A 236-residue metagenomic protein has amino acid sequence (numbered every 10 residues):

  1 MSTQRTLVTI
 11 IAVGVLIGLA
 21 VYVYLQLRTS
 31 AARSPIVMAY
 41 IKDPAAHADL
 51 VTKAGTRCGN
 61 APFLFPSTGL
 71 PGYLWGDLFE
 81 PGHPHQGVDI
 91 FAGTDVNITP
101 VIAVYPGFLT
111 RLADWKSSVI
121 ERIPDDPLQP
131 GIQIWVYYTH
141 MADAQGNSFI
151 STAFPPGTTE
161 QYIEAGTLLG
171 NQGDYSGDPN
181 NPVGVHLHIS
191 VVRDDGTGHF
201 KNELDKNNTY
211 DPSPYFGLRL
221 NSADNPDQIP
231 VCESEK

Functional and structural regions predicted by a protein language model:
M1-L16: N-terminal Sec-pathway targeting helices
V15-Q26: Hydrophobic alpha-helical membrane-insertion segments, chiefly the h-region of N-terminal signal peptides
L25-S118, D126, A165, D174 (+1 more regions): Surface-exposed, glycine-biased beta-strand/turn segments
I36-V37, I41, Q133-I134, F154-T167 (+1 more regions): Acidic, glycine-rich catalytic/binding loops that coordinate metals and/or anionic ligands
E80-T94, D125-A142, S151-A153, R193-L204 (+2 more regions): Small beta-barrel nucleic-acid-binding modules, principally OB-folds
N97, Q145-F149, D178-N180, H199: A generic structural signal for short coil/turn motifs at secondary-structure boundaries
A103-P156, V185-H186: Zn2+-dependent peptidoglycan hydrolase active-site motif and core
Q172-H186: Active-site loop architecture of trypsin-fold serine endopeptidases
